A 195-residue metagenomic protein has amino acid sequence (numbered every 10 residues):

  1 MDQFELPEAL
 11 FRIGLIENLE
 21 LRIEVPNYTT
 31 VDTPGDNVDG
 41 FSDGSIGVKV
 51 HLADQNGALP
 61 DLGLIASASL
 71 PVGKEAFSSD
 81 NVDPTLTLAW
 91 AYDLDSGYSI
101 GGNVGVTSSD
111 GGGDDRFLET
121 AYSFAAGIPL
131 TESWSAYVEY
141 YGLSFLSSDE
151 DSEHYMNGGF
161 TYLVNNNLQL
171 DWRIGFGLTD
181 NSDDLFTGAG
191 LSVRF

Functional and structural regions predicted by a protein language model:
M1-F195: Transmembrane beta-barrel domains of Gram-negative outer membranes and organellar outer membranes
